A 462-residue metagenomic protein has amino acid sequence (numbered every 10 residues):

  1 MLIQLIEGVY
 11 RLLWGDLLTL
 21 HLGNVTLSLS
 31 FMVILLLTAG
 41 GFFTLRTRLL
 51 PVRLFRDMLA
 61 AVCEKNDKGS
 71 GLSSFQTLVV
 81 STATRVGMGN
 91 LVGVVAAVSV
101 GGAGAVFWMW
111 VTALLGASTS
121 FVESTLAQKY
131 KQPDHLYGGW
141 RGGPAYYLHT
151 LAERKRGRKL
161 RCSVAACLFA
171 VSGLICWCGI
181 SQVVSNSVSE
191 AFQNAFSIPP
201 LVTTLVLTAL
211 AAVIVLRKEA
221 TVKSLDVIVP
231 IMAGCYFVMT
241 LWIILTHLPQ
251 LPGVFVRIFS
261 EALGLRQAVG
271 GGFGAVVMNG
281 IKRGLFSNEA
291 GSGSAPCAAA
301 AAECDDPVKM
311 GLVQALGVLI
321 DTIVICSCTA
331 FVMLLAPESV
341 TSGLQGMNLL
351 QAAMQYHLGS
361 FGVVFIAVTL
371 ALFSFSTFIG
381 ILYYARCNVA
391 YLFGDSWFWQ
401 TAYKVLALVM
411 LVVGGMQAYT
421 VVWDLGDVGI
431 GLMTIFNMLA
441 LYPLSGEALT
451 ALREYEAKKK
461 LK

Functional and structural regions predicted by a protein language model:
M1-M88, V98-A105, G116, A440-K462: N-terminal alpha-helical transmembrane segments of multi-pass membrane transport and channel/translocase proteins
L35, A39, F43-L59, A165 (+7 more regions): Membrane-interface loop-to-helix entry segments
A39-T44, T82, L115-W140, H149-N186 (+3 more regions): Helix-loop-helix module between adjacent transmembrane segments
R46-P51, N90-V94, C176-S189, A211-S224 (+4 more regions): Transmembrane helix-loop junctions in multi-pass membrane proteins
L49-S74, A96, G102-A105, S118-K159 (+4 more regions): Flexible loop linkers connecting adjacent transmembrane helices in multi-pass alpha-helical membrane transporters
K68-V100, L126-K129, L136-L151, V164 (+2 more regions): Alpha-helical membrane segments and immediately flanking helix-loop junctions that form or couple to the substrate/ion
L115-E123, T203-K218, V229-P249, K282-L285 (+2 more regions): Selective recognition of specific alpha-helical transmembrane segments in multi-pass small-molecule
E123-H135, L241-R257, G270-G271, A301-C304 (+1 more regions): Extracellular/periplasmic helix-exit of transmembrane alpha-helices
